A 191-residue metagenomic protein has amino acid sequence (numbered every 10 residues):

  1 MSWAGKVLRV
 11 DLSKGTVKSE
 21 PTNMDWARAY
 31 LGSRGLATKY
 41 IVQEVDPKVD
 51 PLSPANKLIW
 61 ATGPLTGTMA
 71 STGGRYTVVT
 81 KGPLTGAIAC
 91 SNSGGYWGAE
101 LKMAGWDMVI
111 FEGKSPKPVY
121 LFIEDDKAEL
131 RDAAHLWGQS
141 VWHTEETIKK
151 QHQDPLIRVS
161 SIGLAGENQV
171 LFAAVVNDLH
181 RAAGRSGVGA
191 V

Functional and structural regions predicted by a protein language model:
M1-A29, R34: N-terminal basic/disordered segments at the start of proteins
K6, Q43-V49, Y96-G98: Short secondary-structure capping/turn segments at boundaries of alpha-helices and beta-strands
K18, T68-S71, Q169-L171: Short helix/loop capping segments that flank catalytic or ligand/cofactor-binding pockets
P21, W60-P64, D132, G163: Pocket-edge structural micro-motifs
T38-G74: Conserved oxyanion/phosphate-binding beta-strand-loop segments in alpha/beta enzyme cores
I59-A61, T77, I110, F122: Short, conserved beta-strand segments within well-ordered enzyme catalytic domains that often line or immediately flank
T68-F111, D178: Internal mixed beta-strand/loop scaffold within catalytic domains of large alpha/beta enzymes
G98-A190: Active-site cavity-forming subdomains of large catalytic enzyme subunits
